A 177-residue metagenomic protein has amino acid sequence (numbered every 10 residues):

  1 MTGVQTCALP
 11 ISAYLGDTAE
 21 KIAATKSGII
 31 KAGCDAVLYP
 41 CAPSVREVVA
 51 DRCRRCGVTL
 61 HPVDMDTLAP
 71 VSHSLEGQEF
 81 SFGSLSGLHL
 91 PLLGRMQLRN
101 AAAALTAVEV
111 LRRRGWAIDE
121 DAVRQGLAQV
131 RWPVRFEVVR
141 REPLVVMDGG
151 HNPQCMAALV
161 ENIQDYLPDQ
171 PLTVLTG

Functional and structural regions predicted by a protein language model:
M1-C7: Single conserved hydrophobic/aromatic residue that forms the stacking wall/gate of nucleotide- or nucleobase-binding
G3, A32, P168-P171: Short loop/turn motifs at secondary-structure junctions
G3, G16, R95-L98: Short, solvent-exposed loop/helix junctions and linker helices that flank or host conserved functional motifs
A8, K21, S84-G177: Nucleotide phosphate-binding/pyrophosphate-handling subdomain across enzymes that bind or process nucleotide phosphates
A8-S84, L105-R124: Acidic, Mg2+-coordinating active-site environments of NTP-dependent enzymes
